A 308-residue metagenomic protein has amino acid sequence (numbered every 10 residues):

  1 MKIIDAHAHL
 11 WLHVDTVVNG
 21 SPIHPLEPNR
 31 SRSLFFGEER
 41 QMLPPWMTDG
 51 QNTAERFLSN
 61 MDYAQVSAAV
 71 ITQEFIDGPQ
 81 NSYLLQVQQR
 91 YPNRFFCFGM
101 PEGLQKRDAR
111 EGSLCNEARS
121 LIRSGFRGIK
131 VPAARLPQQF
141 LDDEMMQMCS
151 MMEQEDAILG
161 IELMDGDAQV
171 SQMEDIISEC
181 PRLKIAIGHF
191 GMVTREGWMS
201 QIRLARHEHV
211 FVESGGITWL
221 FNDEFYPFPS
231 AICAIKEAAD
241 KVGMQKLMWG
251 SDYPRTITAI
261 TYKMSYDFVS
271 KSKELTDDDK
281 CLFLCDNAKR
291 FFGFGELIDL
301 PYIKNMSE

Functional and structural regions predicted by a protein language model:
M1-A6, H13-Y63, A68, K236-E237 (+2 more regions): Mid-to-C-terminal alpha-helical segments outside catalytic/metal-binding sites
H7, M61, L84, L121 (+5 more regions): Conserved, mostly hydrophobic/aromatic
H9, E74, M100-L104, P132-L136 (+4 more regions): Active-site beta-loop-alpha junctions enriched in small/polar residues
R40-Q51, C97-E111, R135-Q139: Active-site mouth loops of central-metabolism enzymes
G50-N60, K106-L121, G197: Short, acidic/polar
N60, Q65-E102, K130: Short, well-structured secondary-structure segments
G128, Q138-M248, E296, L300-E308: Catalytic pocket-lining loop regions of alpha/beta-barrel enzymes, especially the amidohydrolase/enolase/GH5 lineages
